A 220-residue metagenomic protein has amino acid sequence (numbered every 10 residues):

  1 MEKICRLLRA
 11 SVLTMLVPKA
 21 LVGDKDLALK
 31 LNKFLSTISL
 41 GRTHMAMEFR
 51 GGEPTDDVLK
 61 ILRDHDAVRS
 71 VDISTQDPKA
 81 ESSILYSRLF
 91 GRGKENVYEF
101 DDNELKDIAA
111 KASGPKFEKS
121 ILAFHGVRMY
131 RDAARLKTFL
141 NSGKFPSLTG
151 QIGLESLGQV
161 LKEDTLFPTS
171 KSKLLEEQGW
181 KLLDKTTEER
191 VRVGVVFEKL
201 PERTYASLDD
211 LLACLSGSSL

Functional and structural regions predicted by a protein language model:
M1-T149, T165: Residues lining hydrophobic/aromatic ligand-binding pockets adjacent to catalytic sites
S147-L220: Charged, amphipathic alpha-helical regulatory modules used for macromolecular assembly or allosteric control
